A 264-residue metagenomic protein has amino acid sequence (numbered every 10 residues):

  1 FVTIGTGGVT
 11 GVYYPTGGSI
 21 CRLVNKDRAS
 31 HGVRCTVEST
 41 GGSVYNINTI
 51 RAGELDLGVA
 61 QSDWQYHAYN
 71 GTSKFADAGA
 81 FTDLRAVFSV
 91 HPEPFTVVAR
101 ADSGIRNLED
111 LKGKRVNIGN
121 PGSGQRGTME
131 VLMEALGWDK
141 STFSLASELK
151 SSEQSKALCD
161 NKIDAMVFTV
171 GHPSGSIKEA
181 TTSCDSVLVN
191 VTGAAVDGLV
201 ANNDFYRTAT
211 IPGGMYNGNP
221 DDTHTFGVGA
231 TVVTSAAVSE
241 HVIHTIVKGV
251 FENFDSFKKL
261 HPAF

Functional and structural regions predicted by a protein language model:
F1-H67, D77: N-terminal (or domain-start) structured segment
T3, T36, D56-Q61, A86 (+4 more regions): Structural recognition of the beta-strand scaffold that forms the well-ordered cores of secreted hydrolase catalytic
T3-D27, S89, E93-D160, D255: Bilobed "Venus flytrap"/periplasmic-binding protein-like clamshell domains and structurally analogous long
S30-G32, G42-Y45, A52, F81-T82 (+4 more regions): Extracytoplasmic
S62-W64, S73-K74, S103, K140-H241: Pocket-lining segment of extracytoplasmic ligand-binding domains
A76-V90, F95, M215-H224: A structural signal for short loop-to-beta-strand junctions that line the ligand-binding cleft of periplasmic/secreted
S239-G249: Short amphipathic alpha-helical coupling segments at ligand-binding clamshell hinges and other catalytic/signaling
F251-F264: Periplasmic-binding protein-like
